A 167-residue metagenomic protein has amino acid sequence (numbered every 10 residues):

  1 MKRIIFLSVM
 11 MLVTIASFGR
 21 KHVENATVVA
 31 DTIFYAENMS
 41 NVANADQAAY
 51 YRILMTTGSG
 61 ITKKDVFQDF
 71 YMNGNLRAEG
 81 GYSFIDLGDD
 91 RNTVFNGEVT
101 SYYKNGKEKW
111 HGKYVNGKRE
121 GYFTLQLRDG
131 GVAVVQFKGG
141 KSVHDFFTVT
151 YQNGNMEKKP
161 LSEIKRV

Functional and structural regions predicted by a protein language model:
M1-N25: Bacterial Sec-dependent N-terminal signal peptides
F18-V167: Glycine/tyrosine- and acidic-biased, solvent-exposed loop/turn segments at the edges of beta-strands
